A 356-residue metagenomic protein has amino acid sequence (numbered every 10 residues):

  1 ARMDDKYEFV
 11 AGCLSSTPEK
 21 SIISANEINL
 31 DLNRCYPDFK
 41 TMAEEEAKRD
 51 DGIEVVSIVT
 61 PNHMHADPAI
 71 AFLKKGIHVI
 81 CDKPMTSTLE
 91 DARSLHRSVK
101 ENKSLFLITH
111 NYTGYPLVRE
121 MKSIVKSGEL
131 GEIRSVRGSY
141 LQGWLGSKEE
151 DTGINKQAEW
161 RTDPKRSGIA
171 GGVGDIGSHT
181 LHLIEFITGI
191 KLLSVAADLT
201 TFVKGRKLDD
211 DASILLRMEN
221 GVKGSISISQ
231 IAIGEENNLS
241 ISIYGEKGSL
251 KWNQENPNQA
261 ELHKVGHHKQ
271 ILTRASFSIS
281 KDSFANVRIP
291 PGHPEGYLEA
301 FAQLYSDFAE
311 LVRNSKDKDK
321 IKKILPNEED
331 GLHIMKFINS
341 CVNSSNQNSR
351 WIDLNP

Functional and structural regions predicted by a protein language model:
A1-L30, A309: N-terminal Rossmann-like dinucleotide-binding module
R34-S98: Beta-loop-alpha module in the N-terminal Rossmann-like domain of NAD(P)-dependent dehydrogenases, especially those
C35, I176-N258: Glycine-rich, aromatic-lined ligand/substrate-binding cores of catalytic and carbohydrate-binding domains
C81, F106-I108, R137, W252: Hydrophobic residues in well-ordered beta-strands that form the structural core
S94-Y112, E132-S135: Rossmann-fold dehydrogenase core element
Y112-R206, A260, N348: Predominantly a Rossmann-like dinucleotide-binding segment in NAD(P)-dependent oxidoreductases
F186, S213-M218, K247-L325: C-terminal glycine/acidic-rich active-site capping loop/insertion
Q303, D307-P356: C-terminal helix-rich "cap/oligomerization" subdomain common to oxidoreductases
